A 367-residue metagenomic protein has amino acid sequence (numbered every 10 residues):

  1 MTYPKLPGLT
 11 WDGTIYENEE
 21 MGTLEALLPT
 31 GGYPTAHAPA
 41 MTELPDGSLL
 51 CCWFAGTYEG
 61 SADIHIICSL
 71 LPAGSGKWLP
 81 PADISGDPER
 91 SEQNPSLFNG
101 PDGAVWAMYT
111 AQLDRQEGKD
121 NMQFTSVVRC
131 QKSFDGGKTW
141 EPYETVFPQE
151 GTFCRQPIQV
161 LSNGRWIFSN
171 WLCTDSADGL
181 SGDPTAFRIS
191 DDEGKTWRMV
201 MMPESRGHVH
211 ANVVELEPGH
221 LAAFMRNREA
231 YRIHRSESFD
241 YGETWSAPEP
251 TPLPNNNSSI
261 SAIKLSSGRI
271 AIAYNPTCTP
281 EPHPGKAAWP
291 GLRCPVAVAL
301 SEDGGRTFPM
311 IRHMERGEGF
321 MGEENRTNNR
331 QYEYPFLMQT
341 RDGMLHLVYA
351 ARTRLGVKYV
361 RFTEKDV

Functional and structural regions predicted by a protein language model:
M1-V367: Asp-box/BNR beta-propeller blade signature and adjacent active/binding-site loops in extracellular glycan-interacting
